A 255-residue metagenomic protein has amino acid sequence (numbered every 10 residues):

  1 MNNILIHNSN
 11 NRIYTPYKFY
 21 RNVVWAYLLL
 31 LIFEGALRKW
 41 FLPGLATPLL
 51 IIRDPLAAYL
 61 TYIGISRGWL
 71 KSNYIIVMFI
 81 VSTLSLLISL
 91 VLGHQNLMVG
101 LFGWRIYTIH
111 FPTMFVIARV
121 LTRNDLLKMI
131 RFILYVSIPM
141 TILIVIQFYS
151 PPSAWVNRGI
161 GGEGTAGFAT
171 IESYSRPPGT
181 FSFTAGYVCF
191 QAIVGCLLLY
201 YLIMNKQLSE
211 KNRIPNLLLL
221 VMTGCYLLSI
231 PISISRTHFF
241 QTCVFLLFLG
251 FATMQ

Functional and structural regions predicted by a protein language model:
I6-V24: N-terminal membrane topogenic signal
Y20-K39, R53-F111: N-terminal hydrophobic segments of proteins, predominantly signal-anchor/transmembrane helices of inner/organellar
Y20-V24, L29, Y74-S82, V116-P152 (+1 more regions): Interfacial loop-to-transmembrane-helix boundary motif in multi-pass membrane proteins
E34-P43, T165-S182: Juxtamembrane membrane-water interface segments that cap and precede transmembrane helices
A46-I63, W104-T113, Y187-L198, F240-L247: Membrane-embedded alpha-helical segments of multi-pass membrane proteins, especially the transmembrane helices
A58-K71, V91, V116-L126, L198-L208 (+1 more regions): Structural signal for the C-terminal ends of transmembrane alpha-helices and the immediately following loop
V91-L127, S233-F239, V244-F245: Alpha-helical transmembrane segments and their immediate interhelical/interface regions in integral membrane proteins
R131-A154, A169-E172, G179-I234, F239-A252: Alpha-helical transmembrane segments of multi-pass inner-membrane proteins
